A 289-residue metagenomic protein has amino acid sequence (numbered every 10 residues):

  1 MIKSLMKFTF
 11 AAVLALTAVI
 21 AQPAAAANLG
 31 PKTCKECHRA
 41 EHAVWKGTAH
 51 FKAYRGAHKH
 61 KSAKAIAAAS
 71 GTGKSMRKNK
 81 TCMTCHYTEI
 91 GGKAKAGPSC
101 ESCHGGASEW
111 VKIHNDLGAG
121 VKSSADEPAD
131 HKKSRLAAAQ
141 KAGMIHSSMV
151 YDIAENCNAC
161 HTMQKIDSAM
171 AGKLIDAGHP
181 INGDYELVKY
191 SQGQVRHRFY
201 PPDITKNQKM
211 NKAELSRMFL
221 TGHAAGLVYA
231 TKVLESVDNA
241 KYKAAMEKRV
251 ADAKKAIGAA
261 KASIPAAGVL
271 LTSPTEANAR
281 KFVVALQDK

Functional and structural regions predicted by a protein language model:
M1-A12: Bacterial N-terminal signal peptides that target proteins for export
L14-A24: C-terminal segment of classical bacterial N-terminal signal peptides
A24-L29, G71-K78, T88-A94, H146-D152: Short, flexible, mixed-charge glycine/proline-rich loop motifs that serve as phosphate/nucleic-acid-contacting
L29-K32, L220: A short, ordered amphipathic alpha-helix with a cationic face
P31-A40, N79-T88, G97-G106, I153-K165: The canonical Cys-X-X-Cys-His
A40-S70, A107-D288: Primarily the internal scaffold of c-type cytochrome electron-transfer domains, especially repeated/multiheme c-type
Y54-A63, G73-C85, S102-H104: A short glycine/small-residue-enriched secondary-structure motif
A94-S102, I113-G120: "Short basic amphipathic alpha-helical interaction patches in structured regions
